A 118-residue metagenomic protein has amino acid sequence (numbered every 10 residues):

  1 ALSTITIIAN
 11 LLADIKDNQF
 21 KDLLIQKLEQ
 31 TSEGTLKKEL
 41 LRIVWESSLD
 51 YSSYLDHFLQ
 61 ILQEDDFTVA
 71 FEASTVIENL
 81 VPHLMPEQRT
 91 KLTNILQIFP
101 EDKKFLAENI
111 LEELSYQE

Functional and structural regions predicted by a protein language model:
A1, S32-E33, D65-D66, P100-K104: Short inter-helical turns and helix N-cap capping residues of alpha-solenoid HEAT/ARM repeat scaffolds
S3-I15, Q26, K37-L49, A70-H83 (+1 more regions): Structural detector for internal amphipathic alpha-helices that build alpha-solenoid repeat scaffolds
D17-Q30, L49-Q63, M85-Q97: Amphipathic alpha-helical scaffolding segments comprising HEAT/armadillo-like alpha-solenoid repeats
N18, D22, G34-T35, F67 (+1 more regions): Surface-facing alpha-helical segments and adjacent helix-coil boundary elements at the starts of domains
L55-N79: Ankyrin-repeat and related helical/solenoid repeat scaffolds used for protein-protein interactions
L92-D102, L114-Q117: Structured core of small recognition/catalytic domains
